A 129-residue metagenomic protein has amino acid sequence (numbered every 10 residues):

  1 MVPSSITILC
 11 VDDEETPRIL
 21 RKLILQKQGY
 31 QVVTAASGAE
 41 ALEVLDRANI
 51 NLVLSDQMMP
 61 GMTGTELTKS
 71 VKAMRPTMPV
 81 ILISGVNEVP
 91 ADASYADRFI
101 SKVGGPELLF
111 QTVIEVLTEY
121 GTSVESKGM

Functional and structural regions predicted by a protein language model:
M1-T7, G105-M129: Non-catalytic signal-transmission and effector/linker regions of two-component phosphorelay proteins
S5-T16, R21-L25, V53: Conserved acidic segment of CheY-like receiver
G29-A36, V44: Short hydrophobic/Thr-rich beta-strand motif most characteristic of the beta2 strand and flanking loop of CheY-like
S37-E40, T63-E66: Acidic catalytic/metal-coordinating carboxylates
D46-A48, S70-M78, D92-S94: Conserved phosphotransfer cores of two-component systems
D56: Active-site residues of response regulator receiver
M59: Receiver (REC) domain active-site loop signature in two-component systems and cognate sites in sensor histidine kinases
